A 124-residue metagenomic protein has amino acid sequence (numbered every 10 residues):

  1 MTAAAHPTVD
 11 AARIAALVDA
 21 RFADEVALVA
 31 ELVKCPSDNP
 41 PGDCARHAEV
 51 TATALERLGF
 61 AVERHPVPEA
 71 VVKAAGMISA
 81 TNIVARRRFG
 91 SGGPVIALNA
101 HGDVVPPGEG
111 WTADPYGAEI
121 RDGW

Functional and structural regions predicted by a protein language model:
A5-W124: Acidic/His- and Gly-rich active-site-bordering loop/insert found across diverse amide/peptide-bond hydrolases
